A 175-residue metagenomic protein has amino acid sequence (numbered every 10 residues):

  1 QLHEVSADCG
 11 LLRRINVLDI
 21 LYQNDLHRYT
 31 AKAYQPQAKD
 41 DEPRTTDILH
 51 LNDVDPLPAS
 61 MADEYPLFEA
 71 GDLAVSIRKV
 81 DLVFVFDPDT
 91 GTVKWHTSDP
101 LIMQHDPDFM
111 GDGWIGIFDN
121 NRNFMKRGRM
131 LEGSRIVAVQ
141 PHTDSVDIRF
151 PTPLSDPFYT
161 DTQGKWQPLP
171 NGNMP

Functional and structural regions predicted by a protein language model:
Q1-P175: Histidine-/acidic-rich catalytic cores in large beta-rich domains
